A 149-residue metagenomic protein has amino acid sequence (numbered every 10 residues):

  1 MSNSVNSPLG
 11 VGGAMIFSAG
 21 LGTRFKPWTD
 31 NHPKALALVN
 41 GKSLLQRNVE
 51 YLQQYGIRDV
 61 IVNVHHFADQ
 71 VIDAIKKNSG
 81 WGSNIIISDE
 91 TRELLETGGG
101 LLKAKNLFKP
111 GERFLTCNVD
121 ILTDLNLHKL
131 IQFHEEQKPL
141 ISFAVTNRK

Functional and structural regions predicted by a protein language model:
M1-I16, R24, L38, K42-N118 (+1 more regions): Conserved N-terminal catalytic core of the sugar/cofactor nucleotidyltransferase
L21: Active-site glycine-rich loops that stabilize anionic/oxyanionic intermediates across multiple enzyme folds
P27-D30: Conserved catalytic-core motifs of eukaryotic protein kinase domains, centered on the activation segment
T123-K149: Conserved core of the sugar-phosphate nucleotidyltransferase
